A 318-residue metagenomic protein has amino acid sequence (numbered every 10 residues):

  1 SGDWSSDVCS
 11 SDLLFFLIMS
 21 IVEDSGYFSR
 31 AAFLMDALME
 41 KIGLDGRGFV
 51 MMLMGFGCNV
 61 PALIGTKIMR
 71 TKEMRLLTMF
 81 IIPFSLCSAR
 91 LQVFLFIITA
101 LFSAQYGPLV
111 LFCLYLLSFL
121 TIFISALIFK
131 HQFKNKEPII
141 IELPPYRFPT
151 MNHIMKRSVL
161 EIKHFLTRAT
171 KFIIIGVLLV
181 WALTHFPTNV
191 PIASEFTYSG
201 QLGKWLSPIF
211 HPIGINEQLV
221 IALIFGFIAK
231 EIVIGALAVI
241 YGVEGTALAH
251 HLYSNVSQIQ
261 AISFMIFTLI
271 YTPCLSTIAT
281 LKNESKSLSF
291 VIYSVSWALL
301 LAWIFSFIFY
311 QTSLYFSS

Functional and structural regions predicted by a protein language model:
S1-V8: Single conserved hydrophobic/aromatic residue that forms the stacking wall/gate of nucleotide- or nucleobase-binding
S5, I42, L63-L77, V177-L299 (+1 more regions): Extended, low-charge hydrophobic alpha-helical regions
D7, M19, T78, I82 (+7 more regions): Alpha-helical transmembrane segments of multi-pass inner-membrane proteins, especially transporters/permeases
F15-S20, I98-A100, L114-I128, I173-H185 (+2 more regions): Hydrophobic core segments of alpha-helical transmembrane domains in multi-pass membrane transport and ion-translocation
S29-G57, N135-R157, G242: Juxtamembrane inter-helical linkers in multi-pass membrane proteins
F56-A62, I81-L95, C113-I122, I228-I234 (+2 more regions): Membrane-embedded alpha-helical segments of transport systems, primarily multispan ion/solute transporters
S88-L111, K130, S276-S287, I308-S318: Transmembrane helix-loop junctions at the membrane interface of multipass transporters and ion channels
K134-K136, Y146-P191, K204-S207: Long hydrophobic segments that form regular secondary structure
